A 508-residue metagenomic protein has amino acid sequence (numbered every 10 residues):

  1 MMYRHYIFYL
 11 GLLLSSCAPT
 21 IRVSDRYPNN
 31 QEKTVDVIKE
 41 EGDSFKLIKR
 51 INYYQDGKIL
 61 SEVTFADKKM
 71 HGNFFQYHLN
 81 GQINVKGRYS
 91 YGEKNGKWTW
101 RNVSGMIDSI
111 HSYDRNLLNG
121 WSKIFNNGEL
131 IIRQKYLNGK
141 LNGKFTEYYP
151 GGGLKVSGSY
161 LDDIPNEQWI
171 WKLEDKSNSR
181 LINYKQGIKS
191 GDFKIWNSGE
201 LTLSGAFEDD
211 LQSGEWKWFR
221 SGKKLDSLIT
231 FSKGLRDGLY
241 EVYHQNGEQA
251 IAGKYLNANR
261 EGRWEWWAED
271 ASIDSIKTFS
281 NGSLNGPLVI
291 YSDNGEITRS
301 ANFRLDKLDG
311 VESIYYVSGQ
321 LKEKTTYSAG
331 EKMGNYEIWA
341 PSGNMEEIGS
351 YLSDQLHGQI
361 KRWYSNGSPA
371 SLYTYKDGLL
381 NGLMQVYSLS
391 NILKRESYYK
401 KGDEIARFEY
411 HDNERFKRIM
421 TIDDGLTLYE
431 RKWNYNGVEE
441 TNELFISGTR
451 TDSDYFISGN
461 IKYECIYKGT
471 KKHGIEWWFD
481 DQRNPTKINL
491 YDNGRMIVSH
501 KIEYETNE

Functional and structural regions predicted by a protein language model:
M1-V23: Bacterial Sec-dependent N-terminal signal peptides
S16-E508: Glycine/tyrosine- and acidic-biased, solvent-exposed loop/turn segments at the edges of beta-strands
